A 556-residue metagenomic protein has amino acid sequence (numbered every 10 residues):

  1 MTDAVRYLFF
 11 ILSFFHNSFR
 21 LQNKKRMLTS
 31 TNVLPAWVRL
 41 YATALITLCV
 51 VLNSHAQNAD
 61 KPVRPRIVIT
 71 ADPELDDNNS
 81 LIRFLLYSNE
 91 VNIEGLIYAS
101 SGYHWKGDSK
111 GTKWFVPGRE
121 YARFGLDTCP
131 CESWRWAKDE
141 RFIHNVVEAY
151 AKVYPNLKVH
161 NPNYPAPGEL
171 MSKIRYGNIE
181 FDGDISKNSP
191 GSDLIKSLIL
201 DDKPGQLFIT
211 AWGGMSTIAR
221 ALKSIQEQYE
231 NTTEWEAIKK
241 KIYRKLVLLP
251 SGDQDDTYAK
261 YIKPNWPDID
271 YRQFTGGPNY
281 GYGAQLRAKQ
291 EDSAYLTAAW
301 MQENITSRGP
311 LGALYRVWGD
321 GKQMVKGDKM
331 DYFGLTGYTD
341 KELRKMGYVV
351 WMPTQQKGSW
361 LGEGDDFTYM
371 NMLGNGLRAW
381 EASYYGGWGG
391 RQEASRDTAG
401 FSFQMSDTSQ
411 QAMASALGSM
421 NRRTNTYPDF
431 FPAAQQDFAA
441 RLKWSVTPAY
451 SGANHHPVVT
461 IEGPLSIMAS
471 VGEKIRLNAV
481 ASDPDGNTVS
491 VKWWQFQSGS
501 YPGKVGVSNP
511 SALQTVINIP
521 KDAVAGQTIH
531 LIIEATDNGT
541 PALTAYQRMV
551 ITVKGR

Functional and structural regions predicted by a protein language model:
M1-A59: Bacterial Sec-dependent N-terminal signal peptides
Q57-G503, D522, G526: N-terminal acidic, glycine/proline-rich low-complexity segments
T488, A542-Y546: A structural signal for beta-strand boundary/capping segments at domain termini and interdomain linkers
V507-S511: Short beta-strand segments within Ig-like beta-sandwich modules, predominantly Fibronectin type-III
A512-A525: Solvent-exposed segments in extracellular or luminal domains encompassing
T536-A542: Short, solvent-exposed loop/turn segments at the edges of extracellular beta-sandwich modules
A545-K554: C-terminal edge beta-strand
